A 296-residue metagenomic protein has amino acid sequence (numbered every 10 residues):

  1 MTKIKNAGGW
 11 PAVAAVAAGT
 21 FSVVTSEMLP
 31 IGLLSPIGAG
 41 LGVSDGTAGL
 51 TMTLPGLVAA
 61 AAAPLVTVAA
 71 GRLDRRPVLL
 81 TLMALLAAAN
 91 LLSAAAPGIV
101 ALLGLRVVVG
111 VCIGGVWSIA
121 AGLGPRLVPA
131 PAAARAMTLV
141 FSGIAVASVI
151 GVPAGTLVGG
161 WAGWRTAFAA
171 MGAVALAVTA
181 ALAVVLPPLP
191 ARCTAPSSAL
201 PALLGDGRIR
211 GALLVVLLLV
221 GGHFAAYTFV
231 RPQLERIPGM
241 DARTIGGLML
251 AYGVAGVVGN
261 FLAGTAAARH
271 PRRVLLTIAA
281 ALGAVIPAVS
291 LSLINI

Functional and structural regions predicted by a protein language model:
T2-N6, V185-V215: Juxtamembrane intracellular "pre-TM" segments in multi-pass secondary transporters
M28, G56-P64, S148-V149, G253-F261: Residue-level signature of mid-helix packing/kink "hotspots" within the transmembrane helices of 12-pass Major
G40-G42, D74, A95-A101, G239 (+1 more regions): Helix-breaking motifs and short loop linkers at transmembrane-helix boundaries and internal kinks in secondary membrane
A61-P97: Conserved MFS/SLC helix-loop-helix module at the cytosolic interface between two early adjacent transmembrane helices
R76-L79, L102, R272-L276: Primarily marks hydrophobic transmembrane alpha-helices of the MFS/SLC 12-helix fold
I99, L105-I144: Cytoplasmic helix-loop-helix junction between adjacent transmembrane helices in 12-TM secondary transporters
G172-R192: C-terminal membrane-cytosol helix-exit motif in multi-pass small-molecule transporters
I294-I296: Conserved small/polar residues in nucleotide/adenosyl-binding loops
